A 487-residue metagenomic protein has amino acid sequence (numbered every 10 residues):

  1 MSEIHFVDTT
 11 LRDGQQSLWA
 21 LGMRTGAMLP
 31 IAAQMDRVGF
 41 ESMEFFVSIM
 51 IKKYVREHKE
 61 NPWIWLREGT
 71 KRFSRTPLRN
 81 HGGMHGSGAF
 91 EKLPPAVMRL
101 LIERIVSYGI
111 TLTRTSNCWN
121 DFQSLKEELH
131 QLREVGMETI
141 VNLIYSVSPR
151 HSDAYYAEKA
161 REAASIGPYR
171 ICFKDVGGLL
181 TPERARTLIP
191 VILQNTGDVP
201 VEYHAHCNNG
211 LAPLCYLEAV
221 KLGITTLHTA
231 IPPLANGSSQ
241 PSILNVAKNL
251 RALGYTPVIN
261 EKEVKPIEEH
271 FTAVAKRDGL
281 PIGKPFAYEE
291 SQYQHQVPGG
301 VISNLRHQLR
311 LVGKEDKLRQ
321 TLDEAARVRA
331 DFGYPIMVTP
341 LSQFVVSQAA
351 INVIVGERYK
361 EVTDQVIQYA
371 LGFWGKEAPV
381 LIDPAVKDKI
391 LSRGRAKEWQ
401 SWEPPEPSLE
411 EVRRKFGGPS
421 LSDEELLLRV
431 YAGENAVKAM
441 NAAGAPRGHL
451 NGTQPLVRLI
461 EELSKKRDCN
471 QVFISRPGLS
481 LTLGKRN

Functional and structural regions predicted by a protein language model:
M1-W19, L66-K71: N-terminal amphipathic alpha-helix/helix-capping segment at the start of soluble metabolic enzymes
F6, G14, M35, T115 (+4 more regions): Conserved, mostly hydrophobic/aromatic
A33, S42, V47-A164, I171 (+1 more regions): Active-site beta->alpha loop and helix N-cap motifs at the rims of alpha/beta catalytic domains
D36-R37, S42-Y54, F286-Q292, Q296 (+1 more regions): Terminal or standalone catalytic/regulatory effector modules within metabolic enzymes and repeat proteins
G39, G109-T111, R133-M137, S165-Y169 (+2 more regions): Glycine-enriched alpha-helix->loop->beta-strand junction motifs that scaffold or abut catalytic
V97, A154-A163, N209-I224: Catalytic cores of alpha/beta
G109, T115, D175, L222-S239: Glycine-rich phosphate-binding active-site loops on the catalytic face of alpha/beta enzymes
A235-V258: C-terminal helical cap(s) of enzyme catalytic domains, especially alpha/beta-barrels
